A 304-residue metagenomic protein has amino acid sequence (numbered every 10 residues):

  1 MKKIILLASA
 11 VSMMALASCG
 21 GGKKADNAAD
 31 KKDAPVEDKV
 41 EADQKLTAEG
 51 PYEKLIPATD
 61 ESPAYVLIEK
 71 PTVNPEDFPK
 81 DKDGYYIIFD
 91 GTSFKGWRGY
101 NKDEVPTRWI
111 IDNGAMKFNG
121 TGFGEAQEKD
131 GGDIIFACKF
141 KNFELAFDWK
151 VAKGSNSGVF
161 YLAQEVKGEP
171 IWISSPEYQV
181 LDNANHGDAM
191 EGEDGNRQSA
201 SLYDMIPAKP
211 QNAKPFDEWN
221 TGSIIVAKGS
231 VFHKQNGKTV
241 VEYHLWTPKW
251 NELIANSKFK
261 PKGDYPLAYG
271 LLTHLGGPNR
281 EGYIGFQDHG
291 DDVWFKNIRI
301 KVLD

Functional and structural regions predicted by a protein language model:
M1-I4: Positively charged n-region of N-terminal signal peptides that target proteins for export
L6-A10: Sec-dependent N-terminal signal peptides
V11-S12, L245: Hydrophobic alpha-helical membrane-insertion segments
S12-M13, Y100: Alpha-helical transmembrane segments and their juxtamembrane interfaces
A15-S18: C-terminal motif of bacterial Sec signal peptides marking the signal peptidase cleavage site
G20-D304: Carbohydrate-interacting regions of secretory-pathway proteins
